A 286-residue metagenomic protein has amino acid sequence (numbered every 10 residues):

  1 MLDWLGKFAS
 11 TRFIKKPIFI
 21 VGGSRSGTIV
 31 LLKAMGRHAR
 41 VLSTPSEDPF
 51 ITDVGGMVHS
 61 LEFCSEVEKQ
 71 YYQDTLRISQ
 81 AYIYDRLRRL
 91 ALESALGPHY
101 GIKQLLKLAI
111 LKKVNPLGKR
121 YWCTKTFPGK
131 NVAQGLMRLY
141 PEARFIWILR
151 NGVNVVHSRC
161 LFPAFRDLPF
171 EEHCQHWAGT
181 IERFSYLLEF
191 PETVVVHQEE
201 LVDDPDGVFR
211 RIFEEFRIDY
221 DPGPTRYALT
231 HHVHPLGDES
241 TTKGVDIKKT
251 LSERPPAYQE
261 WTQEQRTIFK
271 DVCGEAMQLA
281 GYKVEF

Functional and structural regions predicted by a protein language model:
M1-I18, C160, D167, S185 (+1 more regions): PAPS-dependent sulfotransferases, especially Golgi type II membrane carbohydrate sulfotransferases
G23: P-loop (Walker A) phosphate-binding loop of NTP-binding proteins
S26: ATP-binding Walker
I29-V41: A conserved segment at the C-terminal end of the G1
A34, L105, A109, G135 (+4 more regions): Amphipathic alpha-helical segments that form well-ordered structural scaffolds and often line/cohere around active
H38-P45, F216, Y220: A generic secondary-structure signal for well-formed alpha-helical elements
L42-K125, G129-K130, L251, V272: PAPS-dependent sulfation machinery
K113-P224, V233-K248: PAPS-dependent sulfotransferase catalytic domain
